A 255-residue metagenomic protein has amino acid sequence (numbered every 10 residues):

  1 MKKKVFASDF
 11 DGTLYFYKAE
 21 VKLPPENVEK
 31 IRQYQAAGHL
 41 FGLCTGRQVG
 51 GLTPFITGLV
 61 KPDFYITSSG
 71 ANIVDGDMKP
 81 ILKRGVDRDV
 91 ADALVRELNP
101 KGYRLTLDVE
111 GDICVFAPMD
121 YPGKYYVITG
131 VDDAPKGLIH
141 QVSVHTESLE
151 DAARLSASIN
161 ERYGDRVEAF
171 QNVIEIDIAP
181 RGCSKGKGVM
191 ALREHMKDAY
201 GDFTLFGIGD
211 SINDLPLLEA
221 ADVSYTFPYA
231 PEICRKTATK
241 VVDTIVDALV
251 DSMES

Functional and structural regions predicted by a protein language model:
K2-E20, L218: Asp-based phosphoryl-transfer active-site loop
F10, R47, G209-S211: Active-site metal-binding loops of divalent metal-dependent hydrolases
E20-H39, K83-V90, Y125, C183-H195 (+2 more regions): Short, acidic loop-to-helix structural element flanking the phosphoryl-transfer center in phosphate-processing enzymes
L23-Y121: Active-site phosphate-binding/coordination module
G42, I66, F206-I208, V223-Y225 (+1 more regions): Hydrophobic/aromatic beta-strand patches that form the interior of the parallel beta-sheet core in alpha/beta enzyme
E97, K101-A220, Y229: Conserved acidic, metal-coordinating active-site core of Asp-based, Mg2+-dependent phosphoryl-transfer enzymes
A220, S224-S255: Asp-based, Mg2+/Mn2+-dependent phosphohydrolase catalytic module
